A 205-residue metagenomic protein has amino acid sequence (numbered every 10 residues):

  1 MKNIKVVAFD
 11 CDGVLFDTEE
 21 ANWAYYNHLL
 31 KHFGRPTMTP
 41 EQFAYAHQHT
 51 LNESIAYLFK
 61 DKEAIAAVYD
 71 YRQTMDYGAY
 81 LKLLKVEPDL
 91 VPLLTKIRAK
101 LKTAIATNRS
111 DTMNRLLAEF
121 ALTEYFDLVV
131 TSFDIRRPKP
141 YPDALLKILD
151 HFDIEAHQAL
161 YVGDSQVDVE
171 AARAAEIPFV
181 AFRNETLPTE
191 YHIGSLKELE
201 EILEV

Functional and structural regions predicted by a protein language model:
M1-K5, S110, R115-V205: Asp-based, Mg2+/Mn2+-dependent phosphohydrolase catalytic module
K2-P92: N-terminal helical cap/lid subdomain that shapes the substrate entry/recognition surface in HAD-like hydrolases
V14, A106-T107: Conserved phosphate-coupling serine/threonine residues in phosphotransfer and NTP-handling enzymes
H49, A99-K100, S132: Structured helix-beta-strand junction loops
E53, T95, L146: Active-site phosphate/pyrophosphate- and oxyanion-stabilizing loops and adjacent acidic/basic residues in soluble
G78-I105, N114, P142: Short, acidic loop-to-helix structural element flanking the phosphoryl-transfer center in phosphate-processing enzymes
